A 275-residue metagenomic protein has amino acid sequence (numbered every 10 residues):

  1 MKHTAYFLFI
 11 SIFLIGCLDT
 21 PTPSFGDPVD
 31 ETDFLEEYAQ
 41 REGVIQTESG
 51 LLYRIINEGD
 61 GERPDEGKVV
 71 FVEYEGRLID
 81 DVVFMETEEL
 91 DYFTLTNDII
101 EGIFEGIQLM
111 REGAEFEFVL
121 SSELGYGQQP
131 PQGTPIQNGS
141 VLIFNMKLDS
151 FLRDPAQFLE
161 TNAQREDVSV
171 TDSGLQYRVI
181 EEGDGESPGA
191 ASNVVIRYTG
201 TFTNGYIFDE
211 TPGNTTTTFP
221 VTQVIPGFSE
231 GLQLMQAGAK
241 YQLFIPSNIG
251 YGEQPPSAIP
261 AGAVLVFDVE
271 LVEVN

Functional and structural regions predicted by a protein language model:
M1-I15: Sec-dependent bacterial lipoprotein signal peptides
C17-N275: Cross-family detector of peptidyl-prolyl cis-trans isomerase
